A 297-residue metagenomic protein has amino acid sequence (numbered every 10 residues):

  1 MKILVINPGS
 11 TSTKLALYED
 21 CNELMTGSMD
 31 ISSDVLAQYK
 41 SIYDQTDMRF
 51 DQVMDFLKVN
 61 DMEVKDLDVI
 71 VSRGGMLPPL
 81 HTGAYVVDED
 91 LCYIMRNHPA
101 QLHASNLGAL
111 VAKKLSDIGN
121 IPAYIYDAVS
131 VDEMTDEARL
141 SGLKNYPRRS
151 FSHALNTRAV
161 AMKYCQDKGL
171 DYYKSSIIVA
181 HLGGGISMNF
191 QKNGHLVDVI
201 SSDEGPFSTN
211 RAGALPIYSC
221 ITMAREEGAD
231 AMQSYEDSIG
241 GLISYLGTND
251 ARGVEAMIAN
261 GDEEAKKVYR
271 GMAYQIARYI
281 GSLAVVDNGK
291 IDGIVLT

Functional and structural regions predicted by a protein language model:
K2-I6, L67-V71, I177-H181: Short glycine-aspartate micro-motif
I3-D44, S202: Short glycine-rich, Thr/Ser-proximal phosphate-binding strand/loop in the N-terminal lobe of ATP-dependent enzymes
G27-K65, E89-L91, M95-A100: N-terminal phosphate-binding loop and adjacent alpha-helix
L57, M62-A104, P122, S130-G142: Short beta-strand-loop/turn "lid" adjacent to the catalytic site in phosphate-handling enzymes
I70-S72, P122-A128, I178-A180, D198-V199: General beta-strand structural signal in soluble alpha/beta enzymes
L107-K113, L140, N145-S176, G184 (+3 more regions): Glycine-rich phosphate-binding loop plus the immediately following alpha-helix
S234-G289: Adenine-nucleotide phosphate-binding core of ATP-dependent small-molecule kinases
I291-T297: Glycine-rich phosphate-binding loops at beta-strand->alpha-helix junctions
